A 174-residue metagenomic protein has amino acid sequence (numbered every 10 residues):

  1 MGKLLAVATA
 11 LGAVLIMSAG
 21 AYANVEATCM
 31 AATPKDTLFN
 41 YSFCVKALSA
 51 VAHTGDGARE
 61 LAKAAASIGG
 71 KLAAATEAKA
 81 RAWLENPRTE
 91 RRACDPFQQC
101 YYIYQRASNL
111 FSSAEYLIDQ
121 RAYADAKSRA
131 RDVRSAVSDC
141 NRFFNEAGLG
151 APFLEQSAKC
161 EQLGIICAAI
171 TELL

Functional and structural regions predicted by a protein language model:
M1-N24: Terminal membrane/secretory targeting segments in land-plant proteins
A21-L174: Folded extracytoplasmic luminal domains of secretory or organellar precursors
